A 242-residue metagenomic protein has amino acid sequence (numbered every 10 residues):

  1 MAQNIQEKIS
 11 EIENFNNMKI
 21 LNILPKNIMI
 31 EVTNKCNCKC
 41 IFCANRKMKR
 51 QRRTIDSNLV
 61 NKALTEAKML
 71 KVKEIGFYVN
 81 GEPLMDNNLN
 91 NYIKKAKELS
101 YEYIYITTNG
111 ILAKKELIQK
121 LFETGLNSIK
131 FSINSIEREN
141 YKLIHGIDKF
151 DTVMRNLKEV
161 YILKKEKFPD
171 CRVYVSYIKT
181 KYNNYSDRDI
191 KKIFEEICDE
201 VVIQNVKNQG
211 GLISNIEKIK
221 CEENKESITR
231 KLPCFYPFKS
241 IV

Functional and structural regions predicted by a protein language model:
M1-S10, E31, R53-I55, Q119-V242: Radical SAM enzyme [4Fe-4S]-AdoMet core and its adjacent flexible, acidic and glycine-rich loops/tails across
A2-S128, E139, L143, I147 (+2 more regions): Conserved alpha-helical substructure of the radical SAM core
